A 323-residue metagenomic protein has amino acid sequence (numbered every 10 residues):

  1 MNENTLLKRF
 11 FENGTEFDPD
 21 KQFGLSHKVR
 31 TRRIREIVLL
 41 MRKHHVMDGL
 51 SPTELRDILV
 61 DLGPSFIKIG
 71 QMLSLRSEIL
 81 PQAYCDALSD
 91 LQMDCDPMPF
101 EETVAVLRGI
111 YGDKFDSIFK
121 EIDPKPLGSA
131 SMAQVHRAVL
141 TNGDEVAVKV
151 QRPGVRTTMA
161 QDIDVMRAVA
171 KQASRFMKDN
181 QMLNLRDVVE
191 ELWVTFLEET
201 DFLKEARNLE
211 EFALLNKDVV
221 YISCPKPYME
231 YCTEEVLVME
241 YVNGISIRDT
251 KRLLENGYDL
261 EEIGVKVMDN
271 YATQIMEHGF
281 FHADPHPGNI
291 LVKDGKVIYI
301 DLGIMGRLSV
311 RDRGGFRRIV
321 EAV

Functional and structural regions predicted by a protein language model:
M1-Q134, T157-L185, V189: N-terminal accessory/targeting segments that precede structured cores
Q82, S89-D96, R108, A160-Q161 (+8 more regions): ATP-dependent phospho-/nucleotidyl transfer catalytic cores
M132, D144, E234-E235: Residues on conserved beta-strands of the protein kinase catalytic domain
R137, D144-R152: Glycine-rich ATP phosphate-binding loop
A138-V139, P285: Conserved beta3 strand of the Hanks-type protein kinase catalytic N-lobe
L140, V150, E240-Y241, L302: Residue-level recognition of conserved beta-strand positions in structured domain cores
N142-D144, K296: Short acidic/polar mixed-charge low-complexity motifs
G288-V292: Hydrophobic residue at the +6 position relative to the catalytic HRD Asp in the kinase catalytic loop
